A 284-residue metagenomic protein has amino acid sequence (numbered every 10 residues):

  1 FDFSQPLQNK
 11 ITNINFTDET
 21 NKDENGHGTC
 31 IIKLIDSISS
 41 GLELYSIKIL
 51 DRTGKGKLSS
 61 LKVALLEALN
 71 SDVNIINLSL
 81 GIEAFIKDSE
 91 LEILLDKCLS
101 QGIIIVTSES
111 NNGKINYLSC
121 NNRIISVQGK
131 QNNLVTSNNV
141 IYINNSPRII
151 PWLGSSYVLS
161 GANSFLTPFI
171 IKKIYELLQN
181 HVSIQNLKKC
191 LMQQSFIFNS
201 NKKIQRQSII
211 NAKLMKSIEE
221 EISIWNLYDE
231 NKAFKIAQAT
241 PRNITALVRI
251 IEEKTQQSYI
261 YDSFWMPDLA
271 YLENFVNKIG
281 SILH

Functional and structural regions predicted by a protein language model:
F1-F16: Acidic-leg catalytic submotif of subtilisin-like serine proteases
Q5, S108, K114-Q179: Extracellular S/T/G-rich loop segment that most often corresponds to the catalytic His/Ser-adjacent loop
D18-E83: Subtilisin-like peptidase catalytic core
C30-K33, P168-Y175, A246: Short amphipathic alpha-helical face segments that pack within enzyme cores and frequently flank/anchor catalytic
Y45, I104-V106: Structural detector of well-ordered beta-strand residues that form the stable sheet scaffold of enzyme domains
G56-N77, D88-I103, G113-Q128, N132-Y142: Mature extracellular/periplasmic domains of secretome proteins
L178-C190: Short, charged, surface-exposed loops that flank catalytic or proteolytic processing sites
M192-H284: Phosphopantetheine-dependent thiolation modules in NRPS/PKS and related acyl-activating systems
